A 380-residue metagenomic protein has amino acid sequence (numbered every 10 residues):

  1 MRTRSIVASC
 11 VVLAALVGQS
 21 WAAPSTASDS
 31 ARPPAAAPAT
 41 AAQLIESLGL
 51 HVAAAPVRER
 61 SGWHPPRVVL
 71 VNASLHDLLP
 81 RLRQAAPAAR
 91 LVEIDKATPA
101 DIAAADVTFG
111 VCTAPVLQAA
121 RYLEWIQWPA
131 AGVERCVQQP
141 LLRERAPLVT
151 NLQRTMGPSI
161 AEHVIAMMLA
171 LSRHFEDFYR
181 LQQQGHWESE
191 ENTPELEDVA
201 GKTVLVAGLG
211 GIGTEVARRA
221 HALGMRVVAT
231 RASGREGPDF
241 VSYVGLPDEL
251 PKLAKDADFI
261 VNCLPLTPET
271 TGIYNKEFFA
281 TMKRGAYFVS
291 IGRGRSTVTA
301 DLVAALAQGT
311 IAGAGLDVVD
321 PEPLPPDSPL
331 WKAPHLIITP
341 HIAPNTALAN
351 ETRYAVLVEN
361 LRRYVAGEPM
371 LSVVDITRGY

Functional and structural regions predicted by a protein language model:
A8, V12, L16, S20-A105: N-terminal glycine-/charge-rich "phosphate-binding" loop or analogous flexible N-terminal tail
D101-A103, L117-A120, V199, P251-K255 (+2 more regions): A short, aliphatic-rich alpha-helical micro-motif
A104-Q182, L196-E197: Phosphate/diphosphate ligand-binding glycine-rich loop within oxidoreductases
A161-R180, H221-M225, A355-E368: Oxidoreductase and adenylate-handling cofactor-binding alpha/beta cores
Y179-E215: Glycine-rich NAD(P)-binding loop of Rossmann-like domains
V228: Conserved beta-strand positions in the Rossmann-like core of class I SAM-dependent methyltransferases
A232-P329: Rossmann-like adenosine-cofactor binding region
G285, I291-Y380: Rossmann-like dinucleotide-binding domain for NAD(H)/NADP(H)
